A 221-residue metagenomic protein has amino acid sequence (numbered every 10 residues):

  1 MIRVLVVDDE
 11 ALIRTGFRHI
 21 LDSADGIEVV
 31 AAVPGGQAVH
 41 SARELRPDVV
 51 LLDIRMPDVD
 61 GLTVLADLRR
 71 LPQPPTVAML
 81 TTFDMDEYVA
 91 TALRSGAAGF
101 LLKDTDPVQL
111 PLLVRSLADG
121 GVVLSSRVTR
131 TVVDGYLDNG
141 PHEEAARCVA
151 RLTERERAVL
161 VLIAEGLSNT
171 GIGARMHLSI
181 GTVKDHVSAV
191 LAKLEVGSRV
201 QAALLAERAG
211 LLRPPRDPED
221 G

Functional and structural regions predicted by a protein language model:
G26-P34, S41, V196: Short hydrophobic/Thr-rich beta-strand motif most characteristic of the beta2 strand and flanking loop of CheY-like
P34-Q37, D60-T63: Acidic catalytic/metal-coordinating carboxylates
L45-L51: Active-site beta3 strand of CheY-like receiver
D53, T81: Active-site residues of response regulator receiver
M56: Receiver (REC) domain active-site loop signature in two-component systems and cognate sites in sensor histidine kinases
Y88-R94, G99, D104-A150, E154 (+2 more regions): Short, flexible helix-to-coil linker/hinge segments that flank and couple to helix-turn-helix
G166-Q201: Recognition helix of helix-turn-helix DNA-binding domains
L191-G221: Basic, Lys/Arg-enriched C-terminal extension of HTH/homeodomain DNA-binding domains
